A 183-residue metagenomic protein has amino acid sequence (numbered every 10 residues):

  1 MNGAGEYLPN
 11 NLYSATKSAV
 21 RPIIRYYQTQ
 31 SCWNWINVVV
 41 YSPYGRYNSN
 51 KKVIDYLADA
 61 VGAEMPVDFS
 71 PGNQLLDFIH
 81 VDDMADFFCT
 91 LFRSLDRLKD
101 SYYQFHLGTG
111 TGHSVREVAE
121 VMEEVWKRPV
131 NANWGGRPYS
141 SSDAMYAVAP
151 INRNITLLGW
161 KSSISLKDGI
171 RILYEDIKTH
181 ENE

Functional and structural regions predicted by a protein language model:
M1-L12: Conserved Rossmann-fold NAD(P)-dependent oxidoreductase catalytic core, especially the SDR/UDP-sugar
M1-N2, V39-Y41, G108: Active-site beta-alpha turn of Rossmann-fold NAD(P)-dependent dehydrogenases/reductases
L12, T16-A19: Active-site helix of classical SDR
P22-R46: Conserved beta-loop-beta element that borders a ligand/cofactor-binding pocket
I24, Y56-L57, A119: Aromatic/hydrophobic pocket-lining residues that form π-stacking "cages" and hydrophobic walls in ligand
R46-V53: Short beta-loop-alpha junction of Rossmann-like oxidoreductase domains
V53-A58, F78: Oxidoreductase cofactor-interface core, primarily capturing Rossmann-like NAD(P)-dependent enzymes
V61-E183: C-terminal substrate-binding subdomain of Rossmann-fold SDR/epimerase-dehydratase oxidoreductases
